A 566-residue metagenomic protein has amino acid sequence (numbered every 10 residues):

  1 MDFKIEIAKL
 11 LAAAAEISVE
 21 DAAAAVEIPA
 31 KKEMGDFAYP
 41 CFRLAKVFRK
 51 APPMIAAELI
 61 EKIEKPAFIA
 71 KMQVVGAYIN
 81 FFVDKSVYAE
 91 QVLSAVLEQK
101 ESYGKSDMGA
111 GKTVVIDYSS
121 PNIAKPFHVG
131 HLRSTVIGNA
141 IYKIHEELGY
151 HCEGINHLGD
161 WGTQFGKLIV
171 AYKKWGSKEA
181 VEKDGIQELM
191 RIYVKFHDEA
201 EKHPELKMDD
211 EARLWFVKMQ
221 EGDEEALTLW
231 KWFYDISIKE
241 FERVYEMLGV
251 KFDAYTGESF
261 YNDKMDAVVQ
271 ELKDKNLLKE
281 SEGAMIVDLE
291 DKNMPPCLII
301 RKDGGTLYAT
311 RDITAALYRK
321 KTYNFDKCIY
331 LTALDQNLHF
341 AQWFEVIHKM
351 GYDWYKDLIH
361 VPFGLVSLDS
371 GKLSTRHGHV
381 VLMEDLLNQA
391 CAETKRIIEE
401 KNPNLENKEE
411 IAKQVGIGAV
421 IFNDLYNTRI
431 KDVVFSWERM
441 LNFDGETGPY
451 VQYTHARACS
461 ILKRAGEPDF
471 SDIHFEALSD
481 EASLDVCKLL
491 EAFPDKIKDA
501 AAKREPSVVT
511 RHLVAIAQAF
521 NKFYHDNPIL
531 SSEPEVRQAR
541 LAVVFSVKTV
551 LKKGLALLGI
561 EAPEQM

Functional and structural regions predicted by a protein language model:
M1-I7: Active-site-proximal helix-loop elements at catalytic-domain edges
I5, A12, S18-V47, A51-M566: NTP-dependent nucleotidyl-transfer catalytic core
